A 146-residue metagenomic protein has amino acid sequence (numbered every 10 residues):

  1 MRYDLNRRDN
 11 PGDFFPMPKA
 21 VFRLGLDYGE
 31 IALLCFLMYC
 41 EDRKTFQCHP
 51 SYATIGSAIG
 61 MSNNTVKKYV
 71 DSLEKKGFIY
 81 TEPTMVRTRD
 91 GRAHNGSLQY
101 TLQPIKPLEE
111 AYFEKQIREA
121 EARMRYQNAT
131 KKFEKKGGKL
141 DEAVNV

Functional and structural regions predicted by a protein language model:
M1-T65, D71, A93: Short recognition helix of helix-turn-helix/winged-helix DNA-binding domains
D4, R23, T101-P107, K139: Acidic/proline-rich low-complexity IDRs
N10, D27, P107, K131 (+1 more regions): Exposed, low-complexity/repetitive linear segments and helix-based recognition motifs, biased toward charged/polar
F15, H94, Q99, K132 (+1 more regions): Polar low-complexity intrinsically disordered regions enriched in Ser/Thr and small residues
P18-K19, C40, I117, G137 (+1 more regions): Prokaryotic Sec-type signal peptides and long signal-anchor helices with extended Leu/Ile/Val-rich h-regions
A32, Q99-T101, D141-N145: Generic structural signal for residues positioned in beta-strands
N63-A129: Winged-helix/helix-turn-helix nucleic-acid-interaction surface
A122-V146: Exposed, interaction-prone assembly regions rather than primary DNA-binding/catalytic cores
